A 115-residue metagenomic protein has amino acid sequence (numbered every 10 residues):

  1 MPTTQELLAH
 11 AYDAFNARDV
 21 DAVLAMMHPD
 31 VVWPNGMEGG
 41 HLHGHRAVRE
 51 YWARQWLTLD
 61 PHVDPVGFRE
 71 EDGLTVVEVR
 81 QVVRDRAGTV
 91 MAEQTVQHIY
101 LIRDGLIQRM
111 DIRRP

Functional and structural regions predicted by a protein language model:
M1-D30, L106: Short, low-complexity N-terminal intrinsically disordered segments enriched in polar/charged residues
P2, L42-H43: Residues at secondary-structure transition points
P2-T3, R49-P115: A beta-strand edge to alpha-helix "cap/lid" segment located at domain peripheries
Y12, M37, G67-R69: Structured beta->alpha junctions
D13, A17-V20, L24, N35 (+3 more regions): Preference for short coil/turn "hinge" residues that link or interrupt alpha-helices
D19-D21, P34-G39, R84-A87: Short, charged low-complexity linear motifs
V32-L42, R54-W56, R113: A short gly/proline-enriched turn/hairpin at secondary-structure junctions
